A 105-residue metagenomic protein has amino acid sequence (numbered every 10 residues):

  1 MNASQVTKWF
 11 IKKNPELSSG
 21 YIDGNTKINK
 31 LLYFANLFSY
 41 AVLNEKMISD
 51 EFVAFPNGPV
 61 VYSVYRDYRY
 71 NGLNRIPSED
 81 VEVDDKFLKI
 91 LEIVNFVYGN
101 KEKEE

Functional and structural regions predicted by a protein language model:
M1-E105: Domain-edge interaction signal
